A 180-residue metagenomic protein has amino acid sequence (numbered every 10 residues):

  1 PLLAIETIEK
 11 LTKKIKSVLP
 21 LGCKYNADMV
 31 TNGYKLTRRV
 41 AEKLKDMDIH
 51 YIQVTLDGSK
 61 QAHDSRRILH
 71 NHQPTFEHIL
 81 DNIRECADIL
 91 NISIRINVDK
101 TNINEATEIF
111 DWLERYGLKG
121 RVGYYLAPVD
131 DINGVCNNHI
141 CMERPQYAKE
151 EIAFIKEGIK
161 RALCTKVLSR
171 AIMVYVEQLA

Functional and structural regions predicted by a protein language model:
L2-Y51, T55-A62, L69-H78, I96-E108: Canonical radical SAM enzyme core domain
S65-R84, D88-L179: Radical SAM enzyme [4Fe-4S]-AdoMet core and its adjacent flexible, acidic and glycine-rich loops/tails across
